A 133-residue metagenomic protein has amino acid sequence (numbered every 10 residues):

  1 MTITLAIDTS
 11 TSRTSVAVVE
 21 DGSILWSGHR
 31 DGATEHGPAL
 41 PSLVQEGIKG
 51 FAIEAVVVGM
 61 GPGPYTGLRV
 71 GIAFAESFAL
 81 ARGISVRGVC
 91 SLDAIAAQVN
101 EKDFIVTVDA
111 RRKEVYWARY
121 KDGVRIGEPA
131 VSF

Functional and structural regions predicted by a protein language model:
M1-P62: N-terminal beta-alpha supersecondary unit
I7-S10, M60-G61, L68, C90-L92 (+1 more regions): Fold-independent oxyanion-binding glycine-rich loops and adjacent beta-strand/coil segments at enzyme active sites
S15, T66, E114: Glycine/Thr-rich phosphate-binding loops of Rossmann-like dinucleotide-binding domains
E20-E35, G50, I84-F133: Surface "functional belts" at beta-alpha junctions
D31-A39, Y65, R69, A73 (+1 more regions): Residues at secondary-structure transition points
Q45-E46, E76, L80, A97: Short, well-ordered alpha-helices that flank and scaffold nucleotide-derived cofactor binding pockets
V57-V86: DPxDG-like acidic metal-binding loop motif
